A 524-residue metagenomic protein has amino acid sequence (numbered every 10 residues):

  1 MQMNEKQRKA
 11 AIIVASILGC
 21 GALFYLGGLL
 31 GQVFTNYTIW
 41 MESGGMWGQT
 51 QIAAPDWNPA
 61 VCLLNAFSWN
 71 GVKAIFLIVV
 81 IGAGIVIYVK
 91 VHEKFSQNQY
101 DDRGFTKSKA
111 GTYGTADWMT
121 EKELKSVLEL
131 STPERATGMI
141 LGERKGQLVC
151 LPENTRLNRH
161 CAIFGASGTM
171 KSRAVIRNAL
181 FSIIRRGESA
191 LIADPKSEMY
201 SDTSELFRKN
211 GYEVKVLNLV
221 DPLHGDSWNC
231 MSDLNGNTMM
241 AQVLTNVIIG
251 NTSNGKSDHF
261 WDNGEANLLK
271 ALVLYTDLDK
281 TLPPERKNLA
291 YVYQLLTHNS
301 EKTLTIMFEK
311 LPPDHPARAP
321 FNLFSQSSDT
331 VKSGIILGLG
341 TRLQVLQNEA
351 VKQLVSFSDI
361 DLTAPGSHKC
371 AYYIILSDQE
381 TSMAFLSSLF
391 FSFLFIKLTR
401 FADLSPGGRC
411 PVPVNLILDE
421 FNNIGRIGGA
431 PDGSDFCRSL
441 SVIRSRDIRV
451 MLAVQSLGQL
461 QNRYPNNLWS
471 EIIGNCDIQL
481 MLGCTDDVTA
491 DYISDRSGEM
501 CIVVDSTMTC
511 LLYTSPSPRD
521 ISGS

Functional and structural regions predicted by a protein language model:
M1-T169, R173-N178, R186, L223: Basic- and hydrophobic-enriched, low-structure N-terminal and domain-boundary segments that flank ATP-binding catalytic
G27, R144-K145, P152-I448, R463 (+1 more regions): P-loop NTPase motor domains
Q455-S456: Conserved H-loop
L460-W469: Short, glycine/polar-rich helix-capping loops at beta-to-alpha or helix-loop-helix junctions that flank or form
L468-R496: Conserved P-loop NTPase catalytic core
Y513-S524: Single conserved hydrophobic/aromatic residue that forms the stacking wall/gate of nucleotide- or nucleobase-binding
